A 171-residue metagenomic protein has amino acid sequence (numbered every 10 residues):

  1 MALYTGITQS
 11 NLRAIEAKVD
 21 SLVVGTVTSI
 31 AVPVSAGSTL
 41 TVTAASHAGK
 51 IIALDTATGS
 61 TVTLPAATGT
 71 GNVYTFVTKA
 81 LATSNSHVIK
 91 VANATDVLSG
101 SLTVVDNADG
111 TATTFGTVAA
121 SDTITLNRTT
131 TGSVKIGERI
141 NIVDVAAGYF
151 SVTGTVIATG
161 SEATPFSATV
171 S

Functional and structural regions predicted by a protein language model:
A2-G116, V143-S171: Exposed extracellular interaction/assembly regions and N-terminal maturation sites
A112-E138: Structured beta-strand segments within beta-sheet-rich domains
